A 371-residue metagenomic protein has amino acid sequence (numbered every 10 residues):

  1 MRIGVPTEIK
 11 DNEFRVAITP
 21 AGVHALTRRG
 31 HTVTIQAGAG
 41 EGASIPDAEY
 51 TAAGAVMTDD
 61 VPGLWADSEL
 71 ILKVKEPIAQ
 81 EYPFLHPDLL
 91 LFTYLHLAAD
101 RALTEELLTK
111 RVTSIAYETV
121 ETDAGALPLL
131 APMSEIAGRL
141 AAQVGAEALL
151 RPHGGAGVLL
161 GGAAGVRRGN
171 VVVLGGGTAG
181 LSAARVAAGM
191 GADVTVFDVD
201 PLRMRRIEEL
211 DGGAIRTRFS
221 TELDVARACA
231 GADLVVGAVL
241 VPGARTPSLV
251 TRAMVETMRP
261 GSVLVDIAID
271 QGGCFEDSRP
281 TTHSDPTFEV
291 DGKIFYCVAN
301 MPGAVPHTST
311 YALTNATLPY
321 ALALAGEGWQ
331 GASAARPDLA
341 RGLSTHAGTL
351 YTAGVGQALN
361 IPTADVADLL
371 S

Functional and structural regions predicted by a protein language model:
R2, E8, P77-G169, V298-N300: Glycine/serine-rich phosphate-binding loop and adjoining beta1-alpha1 elements at the start of nucleotide-handling
V5-E106, K110: An N-terminal-biased, well-structured beta-alpha scaffold segment characteristic of Rossmann-like dinucleotide-binding
P6-I45, G154-L240: Glycine-rich phosphate/diphosphate-binding loop of Rossmann-like nucleotide-binding domains
V23, D47, T104, A142 (+4 more regions): Generic hydrophobic/aromatic pocket-lining and core-packing "Φ" positions
E69, K75-E76, L95-H96, T221 (+3 more regions): Short glycine-/small-residue-rich Rossmann-like dinucleotide-binding loops
E118-V144, A148-L159, I269, C274-S371: Adenosine-phosphate binding glycine-rich loop
E209-G292: Rossmann-like adenosine-cofactor binding region
